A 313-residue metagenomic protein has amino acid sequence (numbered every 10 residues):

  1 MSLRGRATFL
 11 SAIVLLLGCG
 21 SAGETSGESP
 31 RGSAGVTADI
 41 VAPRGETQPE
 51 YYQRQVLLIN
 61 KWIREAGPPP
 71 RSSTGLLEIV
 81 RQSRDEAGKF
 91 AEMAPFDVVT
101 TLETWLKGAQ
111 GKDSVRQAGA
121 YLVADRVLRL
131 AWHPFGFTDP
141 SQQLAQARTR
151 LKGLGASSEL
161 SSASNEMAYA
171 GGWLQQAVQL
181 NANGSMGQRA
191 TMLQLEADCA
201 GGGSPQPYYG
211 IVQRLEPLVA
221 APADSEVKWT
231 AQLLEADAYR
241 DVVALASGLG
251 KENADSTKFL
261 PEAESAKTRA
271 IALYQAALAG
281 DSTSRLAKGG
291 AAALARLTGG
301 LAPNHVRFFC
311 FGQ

Functional and structural regions predicted by a protein language model:
M1-F9: Bacterial N-terminal signal peptides that target proteins for export
T8-G18: Bacterial N-terminal signal peptides
C19-Q313: Acidic, polar-rich low-complexity tracts and alpha-helical solenoid repeat scaffolds
